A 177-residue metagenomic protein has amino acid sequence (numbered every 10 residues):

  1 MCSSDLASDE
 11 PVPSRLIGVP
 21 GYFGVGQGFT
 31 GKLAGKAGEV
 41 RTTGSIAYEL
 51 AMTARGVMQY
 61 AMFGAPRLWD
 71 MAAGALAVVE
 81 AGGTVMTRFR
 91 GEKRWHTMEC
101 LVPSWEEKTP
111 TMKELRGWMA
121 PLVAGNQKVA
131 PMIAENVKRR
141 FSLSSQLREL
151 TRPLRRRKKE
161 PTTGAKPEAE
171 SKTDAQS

Functional and structural regions predicted by a protein language model:
M1-S3: Short, small-residue-biased leader/transition segments that mark boundaries at the very start of proteins
L6-V25, T30-G44: Short loop->beta-strand "edge-of-pocket" segments that line small-molecule binding or catalytic clefts across diverse
G31-A34, E49-S177: Oxyanion/phosphate-interacting regions
